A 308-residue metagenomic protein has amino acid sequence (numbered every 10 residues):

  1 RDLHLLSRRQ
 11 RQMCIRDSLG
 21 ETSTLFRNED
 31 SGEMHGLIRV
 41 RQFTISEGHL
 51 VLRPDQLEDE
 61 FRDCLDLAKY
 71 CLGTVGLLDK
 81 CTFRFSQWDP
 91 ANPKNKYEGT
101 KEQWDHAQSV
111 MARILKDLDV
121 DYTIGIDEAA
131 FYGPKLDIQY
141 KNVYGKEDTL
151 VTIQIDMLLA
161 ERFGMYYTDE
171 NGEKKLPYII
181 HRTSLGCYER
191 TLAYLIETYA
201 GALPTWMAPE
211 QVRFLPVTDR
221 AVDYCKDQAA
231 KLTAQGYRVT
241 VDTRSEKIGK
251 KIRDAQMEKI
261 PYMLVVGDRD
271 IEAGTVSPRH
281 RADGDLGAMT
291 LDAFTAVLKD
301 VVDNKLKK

Functional and structural regions predicted by a protein language model:
R1-R11, I15: Single conserved hydrophobic/aromatic residue that forms the stacking wall/gate of nucleotide- or nucleobase-binding
D17, E21, L25-S31, I126-A202: A translation/RNA-centric and nucleic-acid-associated enzymatic feature enriched in Class II aminoacyl-tRNA synthetases
S23-D55, C81-W88, F163-Y178: Residues forming anionic-ligand binding surfaces in small-molecule and nucleic-acid pockets of primarily soluble enzymes
F26-I38, F61-D79, A107-M111, L115 (+2 more regions): Structured alpha-helical segments in the cores of large, soluble enzyme domains
R39-K101, I126, W206-F214, T233-A234 (+1 more regions): Conserved alpha/beta enzyme-core scaffolds, especially Rossmann-like or related mixed alpha/beta domains that build
G73-I153: Metal-assisted phosphate- and nucleotidyl-transfer catalytic regions
Y199-R253: Generic long, charged, amphipathic alpha-helical segments
A229-V297: C-terminal structured "cap/appendage" subdomains that terminate the fold
